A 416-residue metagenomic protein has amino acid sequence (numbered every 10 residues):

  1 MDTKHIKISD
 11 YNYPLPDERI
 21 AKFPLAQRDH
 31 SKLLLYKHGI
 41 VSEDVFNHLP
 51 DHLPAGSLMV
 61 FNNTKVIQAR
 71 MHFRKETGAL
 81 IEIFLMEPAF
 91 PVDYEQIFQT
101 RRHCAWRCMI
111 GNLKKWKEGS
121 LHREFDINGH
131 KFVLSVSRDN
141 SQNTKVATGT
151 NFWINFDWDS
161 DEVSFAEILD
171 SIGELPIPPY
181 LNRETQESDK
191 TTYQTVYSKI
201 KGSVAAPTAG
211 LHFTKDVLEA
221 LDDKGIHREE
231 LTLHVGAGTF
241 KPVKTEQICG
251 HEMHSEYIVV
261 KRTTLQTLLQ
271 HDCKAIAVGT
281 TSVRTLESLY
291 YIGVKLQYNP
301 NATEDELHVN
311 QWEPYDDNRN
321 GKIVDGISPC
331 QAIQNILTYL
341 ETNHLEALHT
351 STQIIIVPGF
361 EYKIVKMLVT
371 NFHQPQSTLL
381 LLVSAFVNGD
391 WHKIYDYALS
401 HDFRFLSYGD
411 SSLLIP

Functional and structural regions predicted by a protein language model:
M1-P416: Surface-exposed, charge/polar-rich loops and edge strands
